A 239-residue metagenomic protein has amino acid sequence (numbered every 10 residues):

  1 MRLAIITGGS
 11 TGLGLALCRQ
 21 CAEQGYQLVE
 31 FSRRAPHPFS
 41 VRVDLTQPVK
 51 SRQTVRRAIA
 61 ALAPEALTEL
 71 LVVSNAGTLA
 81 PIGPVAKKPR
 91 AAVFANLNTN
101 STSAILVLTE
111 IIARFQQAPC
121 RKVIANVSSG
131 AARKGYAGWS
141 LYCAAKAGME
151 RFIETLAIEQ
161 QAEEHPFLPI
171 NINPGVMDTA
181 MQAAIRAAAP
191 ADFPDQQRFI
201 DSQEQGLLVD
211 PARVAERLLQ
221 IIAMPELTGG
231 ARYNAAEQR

Functional and structural regions predicted by a protein language model:
S10, G14, C18: N-terminal Rossmann NAD(P)H-binding glycine-rich loop of SDR-like oxidoreductase domains
Q24-F39: Conserved glycine-rich Rossmann-like NAD(P)H-binding loop of the short-chain dehydrogenase/reductase
P36-K50: Rossmann-fold cofactor-recognition segment
T68, T78-F94, A113, G138: Conserved mid-core segment of classical short-chain dehydrogenase/reductases
L108, A145: Active-site helix of classical SDR
S129: Residue(s) in the substrate-gating loop at a strand-loop-helix junction that position the organic substrate next
F167, N171-I172, T179, A187-R239: C-terminal helical subdomain
